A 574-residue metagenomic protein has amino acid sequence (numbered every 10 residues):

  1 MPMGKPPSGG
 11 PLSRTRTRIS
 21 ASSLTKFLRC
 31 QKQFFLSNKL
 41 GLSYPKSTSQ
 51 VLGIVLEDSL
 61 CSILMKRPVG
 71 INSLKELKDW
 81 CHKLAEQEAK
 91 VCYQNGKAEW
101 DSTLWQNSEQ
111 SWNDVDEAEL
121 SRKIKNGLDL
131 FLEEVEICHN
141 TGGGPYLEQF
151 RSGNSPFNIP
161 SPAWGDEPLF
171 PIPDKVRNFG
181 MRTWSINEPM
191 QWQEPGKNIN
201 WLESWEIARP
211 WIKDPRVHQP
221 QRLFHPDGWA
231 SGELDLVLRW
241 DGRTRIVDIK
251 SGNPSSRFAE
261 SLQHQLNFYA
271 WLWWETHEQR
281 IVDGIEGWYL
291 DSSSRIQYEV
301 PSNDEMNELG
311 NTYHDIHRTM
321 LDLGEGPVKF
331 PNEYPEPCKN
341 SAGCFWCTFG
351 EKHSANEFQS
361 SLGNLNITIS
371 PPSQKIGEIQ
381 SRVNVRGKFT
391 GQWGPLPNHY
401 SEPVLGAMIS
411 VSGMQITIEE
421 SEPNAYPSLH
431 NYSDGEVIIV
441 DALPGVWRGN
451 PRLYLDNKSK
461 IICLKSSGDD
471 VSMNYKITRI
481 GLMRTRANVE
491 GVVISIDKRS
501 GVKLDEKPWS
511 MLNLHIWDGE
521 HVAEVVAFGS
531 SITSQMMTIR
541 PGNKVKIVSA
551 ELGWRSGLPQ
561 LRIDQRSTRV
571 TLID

Functional and structural regions predicted by a protein language model:
M1-A98, P210-I212, H218: Charged, glycine-rich intrinsically disordered N-terminal tails and low-complexity linkers that flank
P7-G9, R18, W201, P226-W229 (+2 more regions): Metal-dependent nuclease catalytic regions and adjoining charged, substrate-binding loops involved in nucleic-acid end
T48, L52, L120, L262-Q265: Hydrophobic (often cysteine-bearing) scaffold residues that line and stabilize catalytic clefts of nucleotide/cofactor
S59-P215: A non-catalytic, helix-rich entry segment at domain boundaries
E203-H264, S531-M537: Non-catalytic protein-protein interaction segments used by genome-maintenance enzymes to assemble and couple activities
S255-W288, V437-V440, V446, V545 (+1 more regions): Metal-dependent nuclease catalytic cores in nucleic-acid-processing enzymes, especially RNase H-like/related
K352-P397, S428, V446, N450-P508 (+3 more regions): OB-fold nucleic-acid-binding modules
G391-P423, K498-G529: OB-fold (S1/OB) nucleic-acid-binding surfaces
